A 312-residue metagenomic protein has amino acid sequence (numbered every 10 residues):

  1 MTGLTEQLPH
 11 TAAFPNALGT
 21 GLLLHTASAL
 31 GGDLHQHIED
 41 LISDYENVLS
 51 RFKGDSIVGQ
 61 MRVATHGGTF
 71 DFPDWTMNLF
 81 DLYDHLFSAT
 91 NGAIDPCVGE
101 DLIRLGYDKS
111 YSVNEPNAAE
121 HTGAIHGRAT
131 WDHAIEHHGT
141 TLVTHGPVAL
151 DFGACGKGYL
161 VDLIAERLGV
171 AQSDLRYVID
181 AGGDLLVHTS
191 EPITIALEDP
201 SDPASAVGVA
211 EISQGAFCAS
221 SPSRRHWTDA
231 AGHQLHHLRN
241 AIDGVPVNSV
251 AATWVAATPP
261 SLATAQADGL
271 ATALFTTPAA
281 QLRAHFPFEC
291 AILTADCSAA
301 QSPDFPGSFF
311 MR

Functional and structural regions predicted by a protein language model:
M1-R312: Mature catalytic core of soluble alpha/beta enzymes
